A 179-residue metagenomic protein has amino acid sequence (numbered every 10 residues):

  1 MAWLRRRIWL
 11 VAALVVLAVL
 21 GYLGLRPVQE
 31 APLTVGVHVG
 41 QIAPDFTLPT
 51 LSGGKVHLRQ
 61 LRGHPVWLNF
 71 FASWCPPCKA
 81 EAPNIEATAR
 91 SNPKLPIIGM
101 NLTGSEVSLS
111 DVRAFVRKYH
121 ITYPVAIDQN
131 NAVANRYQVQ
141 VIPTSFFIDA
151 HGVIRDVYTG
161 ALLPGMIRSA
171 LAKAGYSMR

Functional and structural regions predicted by a protein language model:
M1-I42, R179: N-terminal targeting signals for export/organelle localization
L51-S52, L61, A150: Short, ordered coil/turn segments that flank beta-strands lining enzyme active or ligand-binding pockets
V56-K79: Short active-site neighborhood of thiol/selenol oxidoreductases, capturing the structured segment around
R62-H64, K94, I121-T122, V139: Active-site acidic short loop of glycosyltransferases
W67-L68, I97, S145: Hydrophobic beta-strand anchors of alpha/beta hydrolase catalytic cores
K79-Y119, Q129-R136: Structural microenvironment flanking redox-active thiols in thiol-disulfide oxidoreductases
A114-T122, I127-R179: Thiol/disulfide oxidoreductase modules built on the thioredoxin-like
